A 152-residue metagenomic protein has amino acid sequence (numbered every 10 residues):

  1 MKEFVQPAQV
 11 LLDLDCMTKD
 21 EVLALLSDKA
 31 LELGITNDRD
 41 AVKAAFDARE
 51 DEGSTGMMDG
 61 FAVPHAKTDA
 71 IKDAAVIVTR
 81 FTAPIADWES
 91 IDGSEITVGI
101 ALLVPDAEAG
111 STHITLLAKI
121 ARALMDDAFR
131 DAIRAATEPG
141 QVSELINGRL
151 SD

Functional and structural regions predicted by a protein language model:
M1-D152: Cytosolic covalent-transfer regions centered on His/Cys nucleophiles that carry phosphoryl or persulfide groups
